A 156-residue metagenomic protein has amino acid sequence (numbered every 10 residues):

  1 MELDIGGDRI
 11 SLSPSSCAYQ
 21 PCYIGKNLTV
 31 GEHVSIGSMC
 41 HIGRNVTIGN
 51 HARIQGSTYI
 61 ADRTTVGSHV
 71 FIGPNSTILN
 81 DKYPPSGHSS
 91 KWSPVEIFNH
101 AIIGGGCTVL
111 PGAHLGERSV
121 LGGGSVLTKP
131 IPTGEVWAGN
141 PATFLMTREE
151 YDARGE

Functional and structural regions predicted by a protein language model:
M1-D8, A18-H114, N140-A142, M146-R154: Flexible, glycine/small-residue-enriched loop-and-beta-strand segment within the central core of proteins
F71, S119-V120: Short alpha-helix at the nucleotide-sugar/activated-sugar donor binding site of glycosyltransferases and closely
N75, G123-G124: Alpha-helical segments that scaffold the active site and NAD(P)H-binding pocket of short-chain dehydrogenase/reductase
K129: Short helix N-cap motif at coil->helix boundaries in the Bergerat
W137: Conserved active-site beta-strand element of glycosyltransferases/polysaccharide synthases
